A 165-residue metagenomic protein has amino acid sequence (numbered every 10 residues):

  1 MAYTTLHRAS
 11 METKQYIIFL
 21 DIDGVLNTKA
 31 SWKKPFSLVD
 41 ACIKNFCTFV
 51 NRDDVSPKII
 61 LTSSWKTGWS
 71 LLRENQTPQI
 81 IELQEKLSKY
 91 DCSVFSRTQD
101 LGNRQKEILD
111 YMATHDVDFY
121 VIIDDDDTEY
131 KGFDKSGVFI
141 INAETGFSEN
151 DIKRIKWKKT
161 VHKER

Functional and structural regions predicted by a protein language model:
M1-E12: Short, Lys/Arg-enriched N-terminal segments with co-localized hydrophobic residues within the first ~10-30 amino acids
Y3-T4, I22, D54, Y120-I123 (+1 more regions): Aromatic-residue detector
R8, R52-D54, Q76, T128 (+1 more regions): Short linear motifs in intrinsically disordered/low-complexity regions
E12-G102: Alpha-helical substrate-recognition element adjacent to the catalytic core
I80-R165: C-terminal cap/substrate-recognition subdomain and adjoining C-terminal extension of metal-dependent phosphatase-like
